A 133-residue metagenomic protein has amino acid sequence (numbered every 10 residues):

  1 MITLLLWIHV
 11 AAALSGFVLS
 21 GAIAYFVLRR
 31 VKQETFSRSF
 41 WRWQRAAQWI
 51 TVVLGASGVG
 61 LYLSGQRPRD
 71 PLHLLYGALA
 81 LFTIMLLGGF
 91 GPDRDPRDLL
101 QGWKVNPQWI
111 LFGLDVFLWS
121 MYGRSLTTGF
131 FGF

Functional and structural regions predicted by a protein language model:
M1-S20: Hydrophobic transmembrane alpha-helical segments in integral membrane proteins
L5, Q66-G77, Q101-K104, F133: Non-cytosolic membrane-interface motifs at loop->transmembrane helix junctions
R30-W41, R97-W103: Membrane-interface helix-boundary motifs at transmembrane edges
R45-Y62: A generic, lipid-embedded transmembrane alpha helix
G60-P92: Short alpha-helical packing/oligomerization segments
Q66, G88-P107, T127-T128: Membrane-helix boundary connector in multi-pass membrane proteins
S120-F133: Juxtamembrane boundary at the C-terminal end of a transmembrane helix
